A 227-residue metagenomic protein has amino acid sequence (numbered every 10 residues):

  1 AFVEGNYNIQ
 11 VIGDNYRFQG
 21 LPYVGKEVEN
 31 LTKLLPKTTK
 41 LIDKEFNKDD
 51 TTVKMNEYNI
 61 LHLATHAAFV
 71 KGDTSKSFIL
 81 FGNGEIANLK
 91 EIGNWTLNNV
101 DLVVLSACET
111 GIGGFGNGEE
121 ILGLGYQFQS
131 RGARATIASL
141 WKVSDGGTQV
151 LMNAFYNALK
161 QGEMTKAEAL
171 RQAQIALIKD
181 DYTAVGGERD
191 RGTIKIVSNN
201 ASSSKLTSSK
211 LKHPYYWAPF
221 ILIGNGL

Functional and structural regions predicted by a protein language model:
A1-A68, L105: A domain-level signal for caspase-like cysteine endopeptidase catalytic cores and their zymogen-processing architecture
F18-K26, F115-E119, G146-V150, K160-M164: Soluble non-cytosolic domains of exported or imported proteins
G25-V28, T32, K48, T52 (+4 more regions): Extracytoplasmic/secreted envelope proteins and their assembly/folding machinery, especially bacterial periplasmic
L34, K54, G82, W95 (+6 more regions): Structured segments of extracytoplasmic/periplasmic soluble domains in secreted or envelope-associated proteins
T38-I42, I137-A138, T165-L170: Acidic/polar loop patches that form or flank catalytic/metal-binding clefts of enzymes that bind anionic ligands
D50-M55, E91-T96, I221: Short amphipathic alpha-helices and their capping/turn segments at secondary-structure boundaries
N59-A154: Catalytic cores of nucleophile-dependent amide-cleaving enzymes
T148-L227: An often Trp-containing, charged/polar helix-loop segment at the C-terminal end of enzyme catalytic cores
